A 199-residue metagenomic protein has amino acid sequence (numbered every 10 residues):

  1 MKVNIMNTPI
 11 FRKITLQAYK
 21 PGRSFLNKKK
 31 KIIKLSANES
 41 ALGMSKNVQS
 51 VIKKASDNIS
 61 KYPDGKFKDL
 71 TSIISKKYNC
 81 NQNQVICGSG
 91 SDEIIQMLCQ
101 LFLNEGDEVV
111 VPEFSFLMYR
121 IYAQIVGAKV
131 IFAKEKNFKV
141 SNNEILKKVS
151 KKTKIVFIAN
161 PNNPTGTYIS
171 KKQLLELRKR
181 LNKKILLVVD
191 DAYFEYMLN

Functional and structural regions predicted by a protein language model:
M1-K61: N-terminal "arm"/small-domain region of PLP-dependent enzymes with the aminotransferase-like
S60-N182, L187-V188, Y193-N199: Conserved core of the PLP fold type I
